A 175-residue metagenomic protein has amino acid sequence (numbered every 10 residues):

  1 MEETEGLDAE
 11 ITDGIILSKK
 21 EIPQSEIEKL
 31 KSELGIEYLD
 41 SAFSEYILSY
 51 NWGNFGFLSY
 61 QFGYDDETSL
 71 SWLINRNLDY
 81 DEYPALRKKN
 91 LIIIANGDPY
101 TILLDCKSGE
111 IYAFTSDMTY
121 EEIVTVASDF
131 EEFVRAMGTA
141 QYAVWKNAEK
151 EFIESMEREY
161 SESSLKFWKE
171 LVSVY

Functional and structural regions predicted by a protein language model:
M1-I102, S163-Y175: A surface-exposed partner-binding patch
K19, S32, T119-E122, E157-Y160: Generic alpha-helical structural element
K31, E131-V134, E157, K169: Residue-level detector of alpha-helical secondary structure
F57, A127, R135-A136, M156-Y160: Extended hydrophobic/aromatic-rich secondary-structure runs
D105-S108: Short acidic-glycine loop/turn motifs at beta-strand connectors
A113-K146: Compact, glycine/acidic-enriched structural inserts
Y142-Y175: Acidic, proline/glycine-rich low-complexity IDRs
